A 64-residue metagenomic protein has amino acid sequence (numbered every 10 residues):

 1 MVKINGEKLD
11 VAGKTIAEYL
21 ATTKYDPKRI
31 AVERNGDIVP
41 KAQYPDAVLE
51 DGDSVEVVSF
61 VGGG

Functional and structural regions predicted by a protein language model:
M1-G63: Ubiquitin-like/PB1-type beta-grasp interaction modules and other compact soluble beta-rich domains
